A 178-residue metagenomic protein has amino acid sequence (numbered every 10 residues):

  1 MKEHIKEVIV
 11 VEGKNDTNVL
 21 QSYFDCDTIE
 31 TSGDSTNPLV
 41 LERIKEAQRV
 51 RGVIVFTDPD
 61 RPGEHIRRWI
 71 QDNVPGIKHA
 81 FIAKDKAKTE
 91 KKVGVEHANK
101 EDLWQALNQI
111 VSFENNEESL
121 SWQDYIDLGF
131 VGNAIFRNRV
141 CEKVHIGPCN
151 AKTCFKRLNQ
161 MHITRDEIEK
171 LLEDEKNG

Functional and structural regions predicted by a protein language model:
M1-E12, T17-Q21: Glycine-rich, flexible N-terminal cofactor/catalytic loop recognition
K2, S22-C26, D34, P38-G178: TOPRIM fold recognition
